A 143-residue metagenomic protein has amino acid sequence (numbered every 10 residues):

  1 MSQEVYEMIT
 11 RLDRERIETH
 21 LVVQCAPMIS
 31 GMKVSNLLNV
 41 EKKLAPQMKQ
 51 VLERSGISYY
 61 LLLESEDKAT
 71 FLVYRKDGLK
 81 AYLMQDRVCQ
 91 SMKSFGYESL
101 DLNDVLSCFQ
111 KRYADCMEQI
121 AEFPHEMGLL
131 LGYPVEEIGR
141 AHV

Functional and structural regions predicted by a protein language model:
M1-D115: A conserved ligand/cofactor-binding region detector
V105, I120-F123: N-terminal alpha-helical segment
K111-M117, P124-L130: Internal, well-folded beta-alpha domain core
P134-V135: Helix N-cap / loop-to-helix initiation motif
A141-V143: Conserved small/polar residues in nucleotide/adenosyl-binding loops
